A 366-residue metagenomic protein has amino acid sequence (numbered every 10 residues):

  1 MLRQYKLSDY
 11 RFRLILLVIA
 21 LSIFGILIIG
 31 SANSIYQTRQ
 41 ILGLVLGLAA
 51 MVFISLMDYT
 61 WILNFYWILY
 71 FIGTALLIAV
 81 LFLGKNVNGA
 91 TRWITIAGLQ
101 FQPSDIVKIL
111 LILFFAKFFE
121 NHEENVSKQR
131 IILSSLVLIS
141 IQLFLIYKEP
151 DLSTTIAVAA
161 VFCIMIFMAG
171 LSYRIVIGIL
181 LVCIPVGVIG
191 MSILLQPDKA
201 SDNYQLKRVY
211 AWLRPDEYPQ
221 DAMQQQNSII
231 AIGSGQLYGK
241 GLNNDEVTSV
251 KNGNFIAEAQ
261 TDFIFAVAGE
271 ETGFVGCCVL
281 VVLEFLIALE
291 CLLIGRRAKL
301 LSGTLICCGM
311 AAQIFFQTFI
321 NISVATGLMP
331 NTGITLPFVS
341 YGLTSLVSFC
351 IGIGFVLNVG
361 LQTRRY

Functional and structural regions predicted by a protein language model:
M1-I19: N-terminal membrane topogenic signal
M1-R3, I29, Q317-Y366: A juxtamembrane structural motif centered on a specific transmembrane helix
I15-Q226, A266-T326, I351-F355: Hydrophobic alpha-helical transmembrane segments of multi-pass inner membrane proteins, especially in bacterial systems
D151-I156, K240-D245, A259-T261, M329-T332 (+2 more regions): Transmembrane helix boundary and interhelical junction motifs in multipass membrane proteins
A157-V158, N244-K251, L283, G327-T335 (+1 more regions): Re-entrant/interfacial helical elements at transmembrane boundaries that shape and gate the permeation pathway
A222-G241: Extracytosolic (periplasmic/ER-lumenal) interhelical loops and adjacent juxtamembrane/interface segments of multi-pass
A231-S234, E246, I314-T318: Juxtamembrane non-transmembrane "cap" segments at the membrane-aqueous interface of multi-pass membrane proteins
L237-T272: Long extracytoplasmic/lumenal interhelical loops at the membrane interface of multi-pass membrane proteins
